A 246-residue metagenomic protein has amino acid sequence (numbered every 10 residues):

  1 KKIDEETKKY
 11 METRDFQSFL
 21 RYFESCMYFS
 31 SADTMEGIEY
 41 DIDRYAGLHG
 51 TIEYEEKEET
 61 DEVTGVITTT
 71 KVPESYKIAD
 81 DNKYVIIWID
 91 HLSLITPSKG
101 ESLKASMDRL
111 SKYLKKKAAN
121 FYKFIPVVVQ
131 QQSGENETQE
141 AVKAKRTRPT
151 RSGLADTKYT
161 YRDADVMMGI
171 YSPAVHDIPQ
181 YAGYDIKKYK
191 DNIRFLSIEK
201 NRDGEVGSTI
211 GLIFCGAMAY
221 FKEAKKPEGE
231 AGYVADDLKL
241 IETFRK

Functional and structural regions predicted by a protein language model:
K2-R21, M35-I87, N120-F121, E135-K246: C-terminal regions of RecA-like/P-loop NTPase motor modules
E24-M27, F124: Short, conserved active-site loop motifs that form the nucleotide-linked donor/cofactor pocket
M27-S30, T96-D108, E140-T150: Flexible beta-alpha connector loops of hexameric P-loop NTPases
N82-S98: Conserved P-loop NTPase "ATPase switch" module shared by AAA+ and STAND
W88-I89, F124-Q131: Structural recognition of the conserved hydrophobic beta-strand(s) that form the central parallel beta-sheet of P-loop
L94, Q131-E137: Signature of the SF2 helicase/ATPase Hel1-core->accessory helical subdomain module
P97, K116, V129-Q131: Residue-level signal for well-ordered alpha-helical scaffold segments within enzymatic catalytic domains
M107-F121: A long, amphipathic alpha-helix that forms part of the scaffold/cap immediately adjacent to metal-dependent active
